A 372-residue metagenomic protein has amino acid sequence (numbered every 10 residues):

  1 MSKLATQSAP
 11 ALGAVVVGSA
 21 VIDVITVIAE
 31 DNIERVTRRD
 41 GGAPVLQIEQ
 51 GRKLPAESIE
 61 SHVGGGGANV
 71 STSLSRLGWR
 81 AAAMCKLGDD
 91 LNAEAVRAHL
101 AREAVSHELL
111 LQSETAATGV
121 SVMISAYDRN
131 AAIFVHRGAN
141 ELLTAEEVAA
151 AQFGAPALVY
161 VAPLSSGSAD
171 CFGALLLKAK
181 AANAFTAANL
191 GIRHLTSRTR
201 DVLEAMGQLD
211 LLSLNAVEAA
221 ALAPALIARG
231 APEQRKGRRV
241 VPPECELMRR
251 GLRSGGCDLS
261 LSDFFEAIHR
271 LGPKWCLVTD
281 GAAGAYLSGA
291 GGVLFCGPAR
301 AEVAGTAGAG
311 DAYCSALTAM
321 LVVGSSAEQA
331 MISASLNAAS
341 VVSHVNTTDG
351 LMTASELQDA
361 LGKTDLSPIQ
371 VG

Functional and structural regions predicted by a protein language model:
M1-V15, A20, E34, L195 (+1 more regions): Conserved phosphate-binding/catalytic region of the ribokinase-like
S2-M84, E94-A95, E302-V303, V371-G372: Glycine-rich phosphate/adenosyl-contacting loop at the front of the ribokinase-like
S71-R80, S125-A126, A319-G324: Alpha-helix C-terminal capping segments
A81, H107, A184-T186: Hydrophobic beta-strand scaffold residues
H99-A116: A glycine-rich helix N-cap at a beta->alpha junction
E108-S113, M123-A169: Conserved phosphate-binding/catalytic loop of the ribokinase/pfkB sugar-kinase fold
L158-L259, A283-A285: Conserved beta-alpha-beta core of the PfkB/ribokinase-like small-molecule kinase fold
